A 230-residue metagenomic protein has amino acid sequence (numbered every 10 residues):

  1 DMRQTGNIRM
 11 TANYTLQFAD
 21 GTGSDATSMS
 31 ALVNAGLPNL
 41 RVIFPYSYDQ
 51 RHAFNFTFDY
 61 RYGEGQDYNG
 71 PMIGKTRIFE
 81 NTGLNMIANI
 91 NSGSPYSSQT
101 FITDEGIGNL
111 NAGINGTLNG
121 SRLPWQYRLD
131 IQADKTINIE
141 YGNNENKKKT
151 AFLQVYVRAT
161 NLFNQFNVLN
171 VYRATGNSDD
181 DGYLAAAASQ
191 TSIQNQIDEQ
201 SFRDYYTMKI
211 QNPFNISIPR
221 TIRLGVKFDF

Functional and structural regions predicted by a protein language model:
D1-F79, G83-G93: Gram-negative outer-membrane beta-barrel transporters
M2-Q4, Y46-R51, N119-Q126, F214-I218: Short sequence motifs at beta-strands and strand-loop junctions characteristic of Gram-negative outer-membrane
M10-Y48, H52, S97-A112, Y172-I197: Surface-exposed, extracytoplasmic segments of Gram-negative outer-membrane nutrient-acquisition systems
N39-P45, G116-G120, K209-P213: Extracellular loop and loop/strand-boundary signature of outer-membrane beta-barrel proteins
G65-L110, P124-R128, D134-F230: C-terminal beta-signal and adjacent terminal beta-strands/loops of Gram-negative outer-membrane beta-barrel proteins
